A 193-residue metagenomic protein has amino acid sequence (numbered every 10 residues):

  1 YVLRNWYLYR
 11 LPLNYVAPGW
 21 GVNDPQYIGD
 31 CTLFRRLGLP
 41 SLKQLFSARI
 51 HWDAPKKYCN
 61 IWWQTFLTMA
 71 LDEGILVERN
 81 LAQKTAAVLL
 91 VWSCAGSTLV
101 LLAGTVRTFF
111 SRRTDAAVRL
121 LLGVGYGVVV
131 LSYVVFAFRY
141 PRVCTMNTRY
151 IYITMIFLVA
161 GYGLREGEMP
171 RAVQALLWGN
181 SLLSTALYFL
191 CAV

Functional and structural regions predicted by a protein language model:
Y1-K56: Aromatic-rich transmembrane-lumenal/periplasmic boundary elements in polytopic membrane proteins
Y1-Y7, V130, S181-Y188: Transmembrane signal-anchor helices characteristic of membrane glycosylation enzymes that use polyprenol
W6-N14, F109-R113, F138-R142, A192-V193: Transmembrane helix-loop junctions in multipass membrane proteins, especially transporters and channels
A48-V130, M155: Membrane-interface anchor segments at the N-terminal boundary of transmembrane helices in multi-pass membrane enzymes
T105-T114, V159-G179: Membrane-interface junctions at the ends of membrane-embedded or membrane-associated helices
G123, E166-V193: Signature aromatic-anchored transmembrane alpha helix within multi-pass, membrane-resident enzymes that catalyze glycan
Y126-T145: Transmembrane-helix signature of polytopic, lipid-linked glycan biosynthesis machinery
C144-E166: Hydrophobic/aromatic-rich transmembrane helices and adjacent perimembrane loops
